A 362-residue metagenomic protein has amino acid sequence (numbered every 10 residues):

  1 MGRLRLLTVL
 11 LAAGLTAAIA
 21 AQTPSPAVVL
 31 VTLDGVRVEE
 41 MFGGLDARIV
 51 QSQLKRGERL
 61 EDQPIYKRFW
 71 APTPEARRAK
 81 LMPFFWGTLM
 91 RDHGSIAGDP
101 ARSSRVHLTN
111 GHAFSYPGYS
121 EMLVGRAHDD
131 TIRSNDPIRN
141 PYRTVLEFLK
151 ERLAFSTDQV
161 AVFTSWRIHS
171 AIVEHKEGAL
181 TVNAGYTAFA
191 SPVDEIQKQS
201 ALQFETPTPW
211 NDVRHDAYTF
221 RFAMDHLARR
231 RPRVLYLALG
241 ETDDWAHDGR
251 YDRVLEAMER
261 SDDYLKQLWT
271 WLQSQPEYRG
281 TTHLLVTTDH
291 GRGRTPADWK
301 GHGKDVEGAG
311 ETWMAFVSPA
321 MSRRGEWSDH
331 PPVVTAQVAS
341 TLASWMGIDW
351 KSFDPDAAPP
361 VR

Functional and structural regions predicted by a protein language model:
L7-A18: Bacterial N-terminal signal peptides
Q22-S95: Active-site-proximal N-terminal segment of extracellular/periplasmic enzymes that hydrolyze or transfer
V29-L30, V38, R260-K300, L342: Metal-dependent active-site segment of extracytoplasmic phospho-/sulfohydrolases and closely related
E39-L45, P100-A101, R133-N135, I172-K176 (+3 more regions): Short, solvent-exposed loop/turn and secondary-structure capping segments
S52, T287-V317: Histidine-centered active-site microenvironments of extracellular/periplasmic hydrolases and transferases
V106-V234, A238-H247: His/Asp/Glu-rich, glycine-adjacent segments that coordinate divalent cations and/or stabilize oxyanion chemistry on
L146, D329-V361: Non-catalytic, well-ordered alpha-helical segments in soluble enzyme domains
R221, L235, T242-T282: A long, amphipathic alpha-helix that forms part of the scaffold/cap immediately adjacent to metal-dependent active
